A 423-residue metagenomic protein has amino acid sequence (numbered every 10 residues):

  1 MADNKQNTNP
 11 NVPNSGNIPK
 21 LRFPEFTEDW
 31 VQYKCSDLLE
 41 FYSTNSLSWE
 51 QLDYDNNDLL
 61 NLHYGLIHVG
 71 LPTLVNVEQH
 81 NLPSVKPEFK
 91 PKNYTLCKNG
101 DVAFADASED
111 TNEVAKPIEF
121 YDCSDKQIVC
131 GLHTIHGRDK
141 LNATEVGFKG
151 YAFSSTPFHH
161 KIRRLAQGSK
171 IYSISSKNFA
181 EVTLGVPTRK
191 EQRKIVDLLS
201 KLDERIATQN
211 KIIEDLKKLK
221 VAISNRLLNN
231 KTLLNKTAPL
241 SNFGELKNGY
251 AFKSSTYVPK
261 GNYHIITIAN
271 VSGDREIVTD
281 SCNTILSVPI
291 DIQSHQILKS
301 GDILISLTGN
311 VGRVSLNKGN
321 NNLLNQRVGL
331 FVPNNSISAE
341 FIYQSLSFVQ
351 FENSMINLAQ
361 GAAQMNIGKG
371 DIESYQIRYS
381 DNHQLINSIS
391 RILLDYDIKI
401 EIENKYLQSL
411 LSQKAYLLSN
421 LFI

Functional and structural regions predicted by a protein language model:
M1-E28, K201-E204, T208-L240, K405-I423: Short amphipathic coiled-coil heptad-repeat segments
S15-N17, Q127-I135, T144, T156-H159 (+4 more regions): A short glycine-rich beta-alpha junction/loop motif
I18-S46, E181, N229-Y250, S374: Non-catalytic DNA-recognition/assembly elements of restriction-modification systems
L21, Y33-S36, G65, T156 (+7 more regions): Structural detector for helix-capping/boundary residues
S36-L52, L66-A103, S241-S255, A269-S300: Sequence-specific dsDNA recognition surfaces
H68-N81, V102-G131, G147-Y151, H160-R163 (+6 more regions): Short, ligand-facing micro-motifs at secondary-structure edges
S108, L198-S200, G309, I392: Short, surface-exposed secondary-structure boundary micro-motifs
E191-I195, L202, D381-L410: Extended amphipathic alpha-helical segments enriched in small hydrophobics
